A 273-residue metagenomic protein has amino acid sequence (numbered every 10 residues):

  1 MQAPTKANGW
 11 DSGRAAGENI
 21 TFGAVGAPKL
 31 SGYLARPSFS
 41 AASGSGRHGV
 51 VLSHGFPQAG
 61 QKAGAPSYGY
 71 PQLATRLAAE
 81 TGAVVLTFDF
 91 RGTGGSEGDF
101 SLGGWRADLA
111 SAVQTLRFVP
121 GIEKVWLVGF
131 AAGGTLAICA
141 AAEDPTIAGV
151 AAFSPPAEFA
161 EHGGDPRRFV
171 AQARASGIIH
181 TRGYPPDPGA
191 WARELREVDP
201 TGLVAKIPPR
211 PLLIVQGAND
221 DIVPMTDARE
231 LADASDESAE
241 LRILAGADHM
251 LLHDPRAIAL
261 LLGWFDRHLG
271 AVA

Functional and structural regions predicted by a protein language model:
T5-D11, A16-N19, L30, D144-I243 (+1 more regions): The alpha/beta-hydrolase serine catalytic core
V25-A41: A short loop-to-beta-strand scaffold at the N-terminal edge of the catalytic core in hydrolase folds
S38-E80: Short, surface-exposed "cap/lid" segments of acyl-processing enzymes
F56, D89-T93, P156, A247: Short beta-to-alpha linker loops that shape the active-site pocket of alpha/beta-hydrolase fold enzymes
G69, D99-V119: Alpha/beta-hydrolase active-site loop
F88-L102: Glycine-rich "HGGG/HGxG" loop immediately N-terminal to the catalytic nucleophile of the alpha/beta-hydrolase
S111-V170: Primarily recognizes the serine-hydrolase "nucleophile elbow" in alpha/beta-hydrolase and SGNH/GDSL folds
